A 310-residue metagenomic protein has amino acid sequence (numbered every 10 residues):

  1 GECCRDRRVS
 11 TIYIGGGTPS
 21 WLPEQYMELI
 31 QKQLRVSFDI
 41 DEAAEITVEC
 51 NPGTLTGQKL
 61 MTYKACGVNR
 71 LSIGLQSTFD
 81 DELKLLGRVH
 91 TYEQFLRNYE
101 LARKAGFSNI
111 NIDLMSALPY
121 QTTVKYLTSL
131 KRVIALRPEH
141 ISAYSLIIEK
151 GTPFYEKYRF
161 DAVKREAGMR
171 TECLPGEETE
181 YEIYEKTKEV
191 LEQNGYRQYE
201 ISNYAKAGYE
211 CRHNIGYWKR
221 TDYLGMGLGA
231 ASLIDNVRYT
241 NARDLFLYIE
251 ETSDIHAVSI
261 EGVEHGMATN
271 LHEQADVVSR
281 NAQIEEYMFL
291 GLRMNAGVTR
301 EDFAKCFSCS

Functional and structural regions predicted by a protein language model:
G1-C309: C-terminal scaffold of the Radical SAM
